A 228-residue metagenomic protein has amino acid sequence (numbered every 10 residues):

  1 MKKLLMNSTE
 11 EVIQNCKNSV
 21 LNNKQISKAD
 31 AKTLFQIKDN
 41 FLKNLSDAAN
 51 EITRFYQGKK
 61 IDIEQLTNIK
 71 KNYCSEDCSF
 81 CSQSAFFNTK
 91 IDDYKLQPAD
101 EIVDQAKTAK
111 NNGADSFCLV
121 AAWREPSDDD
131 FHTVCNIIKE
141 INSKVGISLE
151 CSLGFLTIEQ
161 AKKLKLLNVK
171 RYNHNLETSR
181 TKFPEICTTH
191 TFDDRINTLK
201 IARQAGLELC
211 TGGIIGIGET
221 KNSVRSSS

Functional and structural regions predicted by a protein language model:
M1-S75, F80: Flexible, acidic/Gly-rich N-terminal and inter-domain linker regions that tether and position cofactor-handling modules
F55-N111: Active-site cofactor/substrate anionic-group-binding motifs, chiefly glycine- and Lys/Arg-rich phosphate-binding loops
F86-Q105, A109-L199, A205-I215: Core AdoMet radical
K221-N222: Radical SAM enzyme [4Fe-4S]-AdoMet core and its adjacent flexible, acidic and glycine-rich loops/tails across
R225-S228: Oxyanion-binding "anion nests"
